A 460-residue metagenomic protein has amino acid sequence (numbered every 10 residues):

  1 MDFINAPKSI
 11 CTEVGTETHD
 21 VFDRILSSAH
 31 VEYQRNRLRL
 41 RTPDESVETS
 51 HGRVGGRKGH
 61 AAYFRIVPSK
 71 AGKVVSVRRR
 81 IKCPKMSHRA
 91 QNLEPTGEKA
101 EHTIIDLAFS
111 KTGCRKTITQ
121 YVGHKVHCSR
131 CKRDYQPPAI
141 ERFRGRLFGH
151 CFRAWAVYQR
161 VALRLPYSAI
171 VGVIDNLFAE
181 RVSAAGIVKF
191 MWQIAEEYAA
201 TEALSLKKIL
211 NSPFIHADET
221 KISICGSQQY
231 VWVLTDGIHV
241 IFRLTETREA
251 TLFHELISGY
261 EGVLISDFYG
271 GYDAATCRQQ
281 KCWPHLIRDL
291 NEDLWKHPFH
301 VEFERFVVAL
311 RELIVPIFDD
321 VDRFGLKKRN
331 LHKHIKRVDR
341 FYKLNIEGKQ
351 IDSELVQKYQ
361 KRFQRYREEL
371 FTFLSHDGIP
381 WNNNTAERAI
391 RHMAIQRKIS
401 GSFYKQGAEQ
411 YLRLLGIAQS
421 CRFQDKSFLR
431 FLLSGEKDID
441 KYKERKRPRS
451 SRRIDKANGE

Functional and structural regions predicted by a protein language model:
M1-R144, V188, A217, S223: Short, flexible loop/hinge motifs at secondary-structure junctions
F3, V31-Q34, S46, R53-G59 (+4 more regions): RNase H-like nuclease fold core
P7-S9, S28, Y269-G271, R305-E460: Acidic/histidine-rich catalytic cores and adjacent linkers of DNA breakage/strand-transfer/modification proteins
I25, C83-M86, C128, A156 (+9 more regions): Mobile genetic element proteins and their domesticated derivatives, centered on retroelements and DNA transposons
H127, Y158-P166, G226-V240, W283-L286 (+3 more regions): Short conserved beta-strand segments at catalytic cores or DNA/RNA-binding microdomains of nucleic-acid binding
G149-L163, D322: Short, amphipathic alpha-helical "recognition" segments used to contact nucleic acids or chromatin
S168-A179: DNA-recognition alpha helix
F268-Y269, D273-A309: Conserved beta-strand -> loop -> alpha-helix junction used to position metal-binding or nucleic-acid-contacting
